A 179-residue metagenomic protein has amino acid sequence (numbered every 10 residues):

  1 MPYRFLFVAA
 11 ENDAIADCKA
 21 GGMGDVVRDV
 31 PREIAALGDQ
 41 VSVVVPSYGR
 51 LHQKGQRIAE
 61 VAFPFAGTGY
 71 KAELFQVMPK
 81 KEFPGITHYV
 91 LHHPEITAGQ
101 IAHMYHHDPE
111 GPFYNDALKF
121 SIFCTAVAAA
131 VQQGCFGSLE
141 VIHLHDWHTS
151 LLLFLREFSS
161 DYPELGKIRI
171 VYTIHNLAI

Functional and structural regions predicted by a protein language model:
M1-I179: Catalytic cores of nucleotide-sugar-dependent glycosyltransferases that transfer UDP/GDP/TDP-activated
